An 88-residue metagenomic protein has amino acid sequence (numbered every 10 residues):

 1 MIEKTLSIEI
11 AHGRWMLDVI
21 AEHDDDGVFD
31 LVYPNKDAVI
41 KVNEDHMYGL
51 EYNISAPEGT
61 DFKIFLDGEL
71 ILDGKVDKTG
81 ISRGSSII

Functional and structural regions predicted by a protein language model:
M1-I20, I40-I88: Beta-strand-rich recognition domains
D24-Y33, E69-G74: Surface-exposed loop/edge segments in extracytoplasmic proteins
V28-F29, D37-K41: Beta-strand-rich interaction surfaces with strong enrichment in secreted/lumenal proteins
